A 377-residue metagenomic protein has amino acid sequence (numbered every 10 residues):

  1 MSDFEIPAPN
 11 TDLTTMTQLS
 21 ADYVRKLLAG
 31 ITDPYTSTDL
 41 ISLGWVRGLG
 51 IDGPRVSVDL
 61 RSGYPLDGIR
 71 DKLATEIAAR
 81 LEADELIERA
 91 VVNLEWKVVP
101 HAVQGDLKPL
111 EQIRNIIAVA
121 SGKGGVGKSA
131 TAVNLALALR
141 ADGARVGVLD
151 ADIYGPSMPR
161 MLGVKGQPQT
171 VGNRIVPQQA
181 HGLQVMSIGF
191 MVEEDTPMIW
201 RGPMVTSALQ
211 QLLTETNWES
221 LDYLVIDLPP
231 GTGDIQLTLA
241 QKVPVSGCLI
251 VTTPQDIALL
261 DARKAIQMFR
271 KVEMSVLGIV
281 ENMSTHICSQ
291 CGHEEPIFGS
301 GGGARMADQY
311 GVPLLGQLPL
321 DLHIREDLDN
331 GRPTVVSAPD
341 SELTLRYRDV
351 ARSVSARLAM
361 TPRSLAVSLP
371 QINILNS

Functional and structural regions predicted by a protein language model:
S2-P9, L13-R47, D84: N-proximal, solvent-exposed amphipathic alpha-helical segments enriched in charged/polar residues
S42-W45, D52-P54, D59-A120, A351 (+3 more regions): Extreme N-terminal, non-catalytic leader segments that precede Walker-type/kinase nucleotide-binding cores
R70, T75-I77, W218, D222-Y223 (+1 more regions): Conserved catalytic-core segment of NTP-binding enzymes
I116-D152, I266: Walker A/P-loop phosphate-binding motif and the immediately C-terminal alpha-helix
L139-W200, T206-L213: Phosphate-binding loop that captures ATP/GTP phosphates
M186, L228, Q241, D349: Glycine-rich phosphate-binding loops of nucleotide-dependent enzymes
V192-L239: Phosphate-binding/switch loop-helix module in NTP-utilizing enzymes
N330-S341: C-terminal boundary of histidine-terminating zinc-finger modules
